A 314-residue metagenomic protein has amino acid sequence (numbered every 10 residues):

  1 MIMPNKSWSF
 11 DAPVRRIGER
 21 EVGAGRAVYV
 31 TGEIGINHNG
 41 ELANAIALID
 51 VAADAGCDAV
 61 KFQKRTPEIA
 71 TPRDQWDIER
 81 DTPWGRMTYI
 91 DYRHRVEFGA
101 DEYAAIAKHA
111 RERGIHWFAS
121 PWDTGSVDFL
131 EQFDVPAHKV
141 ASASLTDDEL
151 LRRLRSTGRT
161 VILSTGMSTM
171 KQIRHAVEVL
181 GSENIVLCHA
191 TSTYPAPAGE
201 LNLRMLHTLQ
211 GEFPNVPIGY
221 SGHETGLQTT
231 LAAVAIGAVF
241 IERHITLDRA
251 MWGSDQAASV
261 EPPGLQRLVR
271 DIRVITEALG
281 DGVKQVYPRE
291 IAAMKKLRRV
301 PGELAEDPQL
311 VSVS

Functional and structural regions predicted by a protein language model:
M1-S314: Catalytic cores and adjacent flexible loops of soluble metabolic enzymes that perform enolate/carbanion chemistry on
